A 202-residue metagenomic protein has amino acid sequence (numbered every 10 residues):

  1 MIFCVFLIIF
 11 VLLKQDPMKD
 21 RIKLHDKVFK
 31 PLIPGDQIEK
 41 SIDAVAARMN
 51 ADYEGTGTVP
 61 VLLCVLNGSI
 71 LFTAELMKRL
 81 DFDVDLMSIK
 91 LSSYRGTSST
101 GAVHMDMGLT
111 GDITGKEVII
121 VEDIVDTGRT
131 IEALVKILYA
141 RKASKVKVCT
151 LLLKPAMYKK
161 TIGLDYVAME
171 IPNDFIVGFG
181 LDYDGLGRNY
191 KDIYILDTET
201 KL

Functional and structural regions predicted by a protein language model:
I2-L202: PRPP-associated nucleotide enzymes
